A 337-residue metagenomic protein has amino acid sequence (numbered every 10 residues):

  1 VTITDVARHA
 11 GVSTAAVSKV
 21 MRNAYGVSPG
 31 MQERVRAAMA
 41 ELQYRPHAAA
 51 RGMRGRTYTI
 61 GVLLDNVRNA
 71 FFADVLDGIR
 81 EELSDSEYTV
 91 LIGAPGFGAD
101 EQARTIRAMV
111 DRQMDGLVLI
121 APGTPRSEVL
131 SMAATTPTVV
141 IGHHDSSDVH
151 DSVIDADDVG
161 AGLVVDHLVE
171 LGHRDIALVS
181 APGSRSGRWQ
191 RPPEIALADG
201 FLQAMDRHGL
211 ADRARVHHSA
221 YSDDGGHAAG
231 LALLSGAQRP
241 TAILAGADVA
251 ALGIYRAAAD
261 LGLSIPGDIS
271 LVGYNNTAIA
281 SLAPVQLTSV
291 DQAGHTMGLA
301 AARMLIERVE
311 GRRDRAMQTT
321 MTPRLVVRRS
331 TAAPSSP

Functional and structural regions predicted by a protein language model:
V1, A40-D77, D85-S86, A108-D111: N-terminal helix-turn-helix/winged-helix DNA-binding helices and compositionally similar short basic alpha-helical
V1-R56, A332-P337: N-terminal helix-turn-helix DNA-binding module of bacterial transcription factors
T14-K19, M53-V67, D175-R185: Short beta-strand segments enriched in small/hydrophobic residues
E41, E81-S86, T136-V140, H144-P337: Bacterial carbohydrate/catabolite-sensing allosteric modules
E41-H47, D100, L119-P122, Y255: Short gly/ser/thr-rich secondary-structure transition/capping motifs
A50, A103-I106, L130, V165 (+1 more regions): Short hydrophobic/charged patches on amphipathic alpha-helices used for structural packing and interfaces
E81-S127: Central regulatory/effector-binding core of bacterial HTH transcription factors
V129-T135: Acidic (Asp/Glu)-rich catalytic clusters
